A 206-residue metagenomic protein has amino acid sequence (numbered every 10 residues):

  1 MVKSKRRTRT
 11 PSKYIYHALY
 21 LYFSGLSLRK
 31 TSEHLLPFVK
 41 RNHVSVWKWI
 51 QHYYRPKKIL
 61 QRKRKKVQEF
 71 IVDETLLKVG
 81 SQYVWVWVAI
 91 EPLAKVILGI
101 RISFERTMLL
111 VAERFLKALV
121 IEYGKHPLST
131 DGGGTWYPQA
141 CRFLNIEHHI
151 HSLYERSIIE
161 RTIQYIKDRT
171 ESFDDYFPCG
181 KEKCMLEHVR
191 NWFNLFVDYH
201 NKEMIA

Functional and structural regions predicted by a protein language model:
M1-A206: Residue-level recognition of single "structural anchor" positions that define or cap local secondary structure
